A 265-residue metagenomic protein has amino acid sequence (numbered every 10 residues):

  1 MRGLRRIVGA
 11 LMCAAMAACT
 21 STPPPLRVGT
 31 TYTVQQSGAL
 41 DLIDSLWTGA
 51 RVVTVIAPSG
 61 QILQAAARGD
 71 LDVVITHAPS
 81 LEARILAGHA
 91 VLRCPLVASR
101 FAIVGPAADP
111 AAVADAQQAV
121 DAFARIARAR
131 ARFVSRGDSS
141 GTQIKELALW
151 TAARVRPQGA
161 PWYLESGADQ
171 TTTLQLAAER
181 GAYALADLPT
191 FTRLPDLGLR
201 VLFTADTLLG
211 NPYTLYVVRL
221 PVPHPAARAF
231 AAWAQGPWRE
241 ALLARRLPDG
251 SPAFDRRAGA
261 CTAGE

Functional and structural regions predicted by a protein language model:
M1-L11: Bacterial N-terminal signal peptides that target proteins for export
L11-T20: Hydrophobic h-region of N-terminal signal peptides that target proteins for export in Gram-negative bacteria
T20-T48, G60, Q64-A67, A78-P79 (+4 more regions): Exported/periplasmic ABC-transporter solute-binding proteins
V52: Hydrophobic anchor at the start of a short beta-strand that flanks the dinucleotide cofactor-binding loop
D72-V73, V91-G105: Short, glycine-/small- and polar/acidic-enriched structural segments that line small-molecule recognition paths
R84-A87, L96: Internal hydrophobic scaffold segments of catalytic domains
